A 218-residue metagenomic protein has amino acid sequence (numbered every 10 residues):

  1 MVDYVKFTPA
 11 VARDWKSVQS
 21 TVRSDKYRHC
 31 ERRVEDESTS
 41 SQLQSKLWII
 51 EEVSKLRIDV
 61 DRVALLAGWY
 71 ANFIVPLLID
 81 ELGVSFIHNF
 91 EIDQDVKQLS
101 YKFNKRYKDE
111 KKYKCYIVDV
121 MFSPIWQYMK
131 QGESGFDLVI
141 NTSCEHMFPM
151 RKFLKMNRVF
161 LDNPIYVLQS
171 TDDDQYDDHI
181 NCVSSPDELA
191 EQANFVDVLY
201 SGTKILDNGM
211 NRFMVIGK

Functional and structural regions predicted by a protein language model:
M1-V60: S-adenosyl-L-methionine
I58-A71: Conserved class I S-adenosyl-L-methionine
Y70-V84: Conserved SAM-binding loop of SAM-dependent methyltransferases across substrates and taxa, primarily the Class I
S85-I92: Conserved SAM-binding motif I beta-strand of class I
D95-L138: S-adenosyl-L-methionine
S123-Y128, H146-F153: Active-site-adjacent loop/helix micro-motif of nuclease/hydrolase catalytic cores
S134-R151: A short SAM/SAH-binding and catalytic strip from SAM-dependent methyltransferases
F148-G217: C-terminal substrate-binding/active-site "lid" region of AdoMet-derived donor-dependent transferases
